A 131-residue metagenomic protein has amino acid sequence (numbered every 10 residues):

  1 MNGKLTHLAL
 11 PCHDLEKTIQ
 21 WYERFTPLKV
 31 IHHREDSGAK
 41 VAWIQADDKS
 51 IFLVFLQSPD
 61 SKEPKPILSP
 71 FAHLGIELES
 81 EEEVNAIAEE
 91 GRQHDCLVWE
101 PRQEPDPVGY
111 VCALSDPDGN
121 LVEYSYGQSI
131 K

Functional and structural regions predicted by a protein language model:
M1, A88-K131: Vicinal oxygen chelate
M1-K17, H73-L74, Q128-K131: N-terminal beta-strand motif that seeds the catalytic metal site of vicinal oxygen chelate
M1-N2, K65-S69: Short, flexible turn/loop "capping" segments at secondary-structure junctions
N2, L10-F52: Core segments of cupin and vicinal oxygen chelate
D47-F52, D60, E81-V84: Short, charged/polar surface micro-motifs in flexible loops or helix N-caps
K49-L53, D118-L121: Short, charged/polar, Gly/Pro-enriched secondary-structure boundary elements
L74-G91: Mid-chain, well-packed structural core segment of small domains
